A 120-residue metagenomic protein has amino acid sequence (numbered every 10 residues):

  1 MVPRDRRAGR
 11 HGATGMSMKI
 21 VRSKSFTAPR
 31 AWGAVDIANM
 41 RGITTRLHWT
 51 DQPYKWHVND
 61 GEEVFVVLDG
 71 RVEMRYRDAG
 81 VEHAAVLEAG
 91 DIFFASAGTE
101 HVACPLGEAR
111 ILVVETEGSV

Functional and structural regions predicted by a protein language model:
M1-L47: A short, N-terminal "cap"/entry segment at the start of jelly-roll beta-barrel domains of the cupin/DSBH fold
A28, W56-H57: Short loop/turn motifs at secondary-structure junctions and domain boundaries
L47, M74-Y76, V113: Short hydrophobic/aromatic-rich beta-strand segments that constitute the beta-sheet cores of beta-sandwich/beta-barrel
W49-T50, V58-M74: Short, conserved beta-strand element in jelly-roll/cupin
K55, V64, H83-A85: Short, surface-exposed secondary-structure edge patches
L68-D69, E88-A89, G107: A cytosolic small-molecule/anion-sensing beta-strand core signal
A79-A97: Short acidic-glycine-tyrosine-enriched beta hairpin
A97-V120: Ligand-binding loop in jelly-roll beta-barrel domains
